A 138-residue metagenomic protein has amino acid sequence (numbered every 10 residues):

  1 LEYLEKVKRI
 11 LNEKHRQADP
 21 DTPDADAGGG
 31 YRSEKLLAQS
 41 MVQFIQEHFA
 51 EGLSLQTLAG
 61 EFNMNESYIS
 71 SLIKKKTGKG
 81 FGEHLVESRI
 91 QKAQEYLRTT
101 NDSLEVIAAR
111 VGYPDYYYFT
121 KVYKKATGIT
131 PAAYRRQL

Functional and structural regions predicted by a protein language model:
L1-S71, K75-F81, R136-L138: Inter-domain helical "communication" segments and dimerization helices that couple sensory or membrane-embedded modules
K35-A38, I90, G128: Hydrophobic alpha-helical segments
Q43, K75-P114, R136-L138: Terminal helix-turn-helix DNA-binding modules in bacterial transcription factors
Q56, S67, S103-V106, Y116-Y117 (+1 more regions): Residues within helix-turn-helix
E61, R110-V111, A126: Residues within the alpha-helical elements of helix-turn-helix
I69, I73, Y118-F119, Y123: Short hydrophobic/aromatic patch on the recognition helix
K121-L138: …primarily DNA-binding HTH/wHTH and HhH modules…
